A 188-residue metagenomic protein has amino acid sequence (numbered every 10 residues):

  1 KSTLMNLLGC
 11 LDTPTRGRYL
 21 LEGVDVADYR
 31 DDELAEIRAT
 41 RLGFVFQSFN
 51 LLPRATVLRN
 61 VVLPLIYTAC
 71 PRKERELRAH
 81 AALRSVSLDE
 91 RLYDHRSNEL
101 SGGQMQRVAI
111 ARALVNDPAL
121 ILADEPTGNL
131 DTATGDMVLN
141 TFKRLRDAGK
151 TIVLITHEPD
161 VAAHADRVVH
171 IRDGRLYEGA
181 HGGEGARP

Functional and structural regions predicted by a protein language model:
G9: Helix-to-loop junction immediately C-terminal to a conserved catalytic motif
G17-D25: Conserved ABC transporter NBD signature motif
V24-D25, K73-R91: Conserved ABC ATPase "signature" region
A55-L63: Short coil-to-helix segment of the ABC ATPase nucleotide-binding domain corresponding to the Q-loop/switch region
R96-L100, Q104-M105: Conserved ABC ATPase signature
D117: Conserved catalytic motifs of ABC-family nucleotide-binding domains
I121-D124: Catalytic Walker B motif of ABC-type/P-loop ATPase nucleotide-binding domains
